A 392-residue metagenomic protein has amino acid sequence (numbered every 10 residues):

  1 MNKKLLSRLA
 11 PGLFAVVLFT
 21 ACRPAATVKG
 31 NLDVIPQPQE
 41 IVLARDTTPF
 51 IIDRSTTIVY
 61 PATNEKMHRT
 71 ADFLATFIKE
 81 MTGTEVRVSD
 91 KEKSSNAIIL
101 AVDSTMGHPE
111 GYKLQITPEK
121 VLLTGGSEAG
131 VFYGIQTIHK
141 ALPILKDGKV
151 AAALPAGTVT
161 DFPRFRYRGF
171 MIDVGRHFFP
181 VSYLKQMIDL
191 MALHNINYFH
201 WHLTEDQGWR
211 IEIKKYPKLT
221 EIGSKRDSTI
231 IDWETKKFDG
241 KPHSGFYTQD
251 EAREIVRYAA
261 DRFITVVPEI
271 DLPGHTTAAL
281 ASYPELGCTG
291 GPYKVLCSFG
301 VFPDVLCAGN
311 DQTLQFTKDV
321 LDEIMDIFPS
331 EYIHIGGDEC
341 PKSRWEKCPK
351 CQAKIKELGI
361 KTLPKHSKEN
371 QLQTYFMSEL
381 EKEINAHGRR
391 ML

Functional and structural regions predicted by a protein language model:
N2-P11: Bacterial N-terminal signal peptides that target proteins for export
L18-A21: C-terminal motif of bacterial Sec signal peptides marking the signal peptidase cleavage site
R23-F165: Contiguous, structured surface segment used for ligand recognition
T70-A71, Y183, E251, F376: Residue-level preference for nonpolar/small residues embedded in alpha-helices
T105-Y332: Feature activates predominantly on carbohydrate-active enzymes
A279-E285, T289, K294-L392: Active-site neighborhood of glycoside hydrolase catalytic domains
